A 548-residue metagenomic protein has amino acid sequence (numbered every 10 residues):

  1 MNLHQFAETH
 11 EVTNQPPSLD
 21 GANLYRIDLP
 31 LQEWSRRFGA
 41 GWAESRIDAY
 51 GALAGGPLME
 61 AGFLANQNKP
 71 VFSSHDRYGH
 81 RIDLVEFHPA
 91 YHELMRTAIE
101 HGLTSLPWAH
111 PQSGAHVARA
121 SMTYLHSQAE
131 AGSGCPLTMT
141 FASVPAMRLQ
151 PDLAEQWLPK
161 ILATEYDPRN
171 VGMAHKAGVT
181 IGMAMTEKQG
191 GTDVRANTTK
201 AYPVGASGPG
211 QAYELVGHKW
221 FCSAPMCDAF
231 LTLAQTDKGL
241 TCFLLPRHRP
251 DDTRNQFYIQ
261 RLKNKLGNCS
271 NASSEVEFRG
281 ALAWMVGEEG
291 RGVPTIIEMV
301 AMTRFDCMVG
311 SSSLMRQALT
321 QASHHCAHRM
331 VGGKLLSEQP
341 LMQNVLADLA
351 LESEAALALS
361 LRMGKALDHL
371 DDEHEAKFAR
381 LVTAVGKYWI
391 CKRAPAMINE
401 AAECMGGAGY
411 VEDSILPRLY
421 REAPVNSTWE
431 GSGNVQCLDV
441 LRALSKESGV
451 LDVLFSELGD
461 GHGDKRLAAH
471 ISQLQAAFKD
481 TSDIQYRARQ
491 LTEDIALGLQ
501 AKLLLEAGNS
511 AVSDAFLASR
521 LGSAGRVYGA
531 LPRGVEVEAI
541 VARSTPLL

Functional and structural regions predicted by a protein language model:
M1-Q112, L548: Extended, charge-enriched "interface" segments that sit outside catalytic cores
H80-G172, S223-A224, E422, W429 (+1 more regions): Internal helix-loop-helix
G210-Q256: A short core secondary-structure module
D251-T253, E275-T303, T320-S337, S448 (+1 more regions): A glycine-rich, basic-preceded beta-loop-alpha segment at the flavin cofactor/substrate interface of flavin-utilizing
T253-R279: Flexible, small-/acidic-enriched active-site or ligand-binding loops
E354-K387, A402-E403, Q475-A488, T492: C-terminal helix-coil-helix/basic helical segment that borders enzyme active sites and/or dimer interfaces and provides
L419, A423-G461, T492-Q500, G508: C-terminal catalytic subdomain
V453, E457-L548: C-terminal amphipathic alpha-helical interaction region
